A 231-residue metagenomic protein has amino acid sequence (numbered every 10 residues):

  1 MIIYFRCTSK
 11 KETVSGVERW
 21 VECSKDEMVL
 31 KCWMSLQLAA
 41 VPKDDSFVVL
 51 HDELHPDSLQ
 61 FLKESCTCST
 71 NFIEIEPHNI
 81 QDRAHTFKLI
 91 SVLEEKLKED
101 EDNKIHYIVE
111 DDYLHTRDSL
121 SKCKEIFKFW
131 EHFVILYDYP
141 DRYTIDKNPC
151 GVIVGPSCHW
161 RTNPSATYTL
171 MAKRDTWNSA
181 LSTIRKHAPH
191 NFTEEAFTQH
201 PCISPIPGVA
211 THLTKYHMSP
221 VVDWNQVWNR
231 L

Functional and structural regions predicted by a protein language model:
M1-G16, D52-E53, L136-Y139, P207-G208: Short loop/turn segments at strand-loop or loop-helix junctions that form parts of catalytic or ligand-binding pockets
K11-E27, I145-D146: Short, flexible/disordered intra-domain loops and linkers
V21-D44: Short, acidic, metal-binding catalytic loop of nucleotide-sugar glycosyltransferases
S24-K25, W33, S165, A172-L231: C-terminal catalytic/acceptor-binding lobe
S46-V48, V134, C202: Hydrophobic/aromatic residues located in beta-strands of well-ordered beta-sheets within soluble catalytic
L50-K104: Active-site-proximal specificity loops/subdomain of glycosyltransferases
N103-L114: Short beta-strand-to-loop acidic/aromatic patch adjacent to the donor-nucleotide binding site
L114-T183: Conserved catalytic core of nucleotide-sugar-dependent glycosyltransferases
